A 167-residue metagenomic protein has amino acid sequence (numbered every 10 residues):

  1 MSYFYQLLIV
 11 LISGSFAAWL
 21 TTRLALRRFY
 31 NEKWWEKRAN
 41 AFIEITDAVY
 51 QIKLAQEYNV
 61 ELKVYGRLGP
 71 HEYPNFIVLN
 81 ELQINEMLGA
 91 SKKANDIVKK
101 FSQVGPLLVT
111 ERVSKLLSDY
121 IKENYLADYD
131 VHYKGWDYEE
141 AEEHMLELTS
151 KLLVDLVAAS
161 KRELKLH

Functional and structural regions predicted by a protein language model:
M1-F29: Membrane-embedded hydrophobic alpha-helical segments
W19-H167: Conserved non-transmembrane functional hotspots
